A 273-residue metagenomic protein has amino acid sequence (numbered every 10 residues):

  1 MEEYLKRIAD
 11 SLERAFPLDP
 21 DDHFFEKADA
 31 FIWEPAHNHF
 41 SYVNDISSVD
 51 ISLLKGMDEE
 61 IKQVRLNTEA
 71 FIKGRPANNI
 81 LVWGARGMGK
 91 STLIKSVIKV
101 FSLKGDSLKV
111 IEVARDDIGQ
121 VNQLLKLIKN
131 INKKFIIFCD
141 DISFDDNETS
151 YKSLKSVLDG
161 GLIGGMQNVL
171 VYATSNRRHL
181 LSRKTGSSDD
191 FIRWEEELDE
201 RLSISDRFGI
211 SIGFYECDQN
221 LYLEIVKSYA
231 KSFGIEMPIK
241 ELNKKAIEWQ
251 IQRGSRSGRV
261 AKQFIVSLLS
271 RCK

Functional and structural regions predicted by a protein language model:
M1-W33: Extended alpha-helical segments
P17-L18, Y215-K273: C-terminal alpha-helical "lid" subdomain
H39-Q63: Dynamic helix-loop-helix/coil hinge segments at AAA+ ATPase domain boundaries and subdomain interfaces
E59-K73: Pre-Walker A adenine-sensing motif
G74-S96: Walker A/P-loop nucleotide-binding motif
V100-F135, I142-N147: AAA+/P-loop NTPase substrate/partner-engagement loops
S102, D146-D189: Conserved catalytic/switch belt of AAA+ P-loop NTPases
S175, D190-L202, G209-L223: Conserved AAA+ ATPase "SRH/arginine-finger" region at the nucleotide-binding site
